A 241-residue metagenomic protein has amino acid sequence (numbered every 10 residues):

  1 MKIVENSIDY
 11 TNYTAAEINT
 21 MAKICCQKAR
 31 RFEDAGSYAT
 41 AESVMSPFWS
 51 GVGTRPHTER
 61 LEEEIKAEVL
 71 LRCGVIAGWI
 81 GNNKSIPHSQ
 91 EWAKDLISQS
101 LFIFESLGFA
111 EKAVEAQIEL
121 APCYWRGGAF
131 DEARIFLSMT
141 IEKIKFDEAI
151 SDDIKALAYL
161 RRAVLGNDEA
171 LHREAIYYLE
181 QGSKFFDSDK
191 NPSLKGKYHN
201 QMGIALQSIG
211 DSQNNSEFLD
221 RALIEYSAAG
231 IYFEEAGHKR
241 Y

Functional and structural regions predicted by a protein language model:
M1-Y241: Intrinsically disordered, low-complexity regions
